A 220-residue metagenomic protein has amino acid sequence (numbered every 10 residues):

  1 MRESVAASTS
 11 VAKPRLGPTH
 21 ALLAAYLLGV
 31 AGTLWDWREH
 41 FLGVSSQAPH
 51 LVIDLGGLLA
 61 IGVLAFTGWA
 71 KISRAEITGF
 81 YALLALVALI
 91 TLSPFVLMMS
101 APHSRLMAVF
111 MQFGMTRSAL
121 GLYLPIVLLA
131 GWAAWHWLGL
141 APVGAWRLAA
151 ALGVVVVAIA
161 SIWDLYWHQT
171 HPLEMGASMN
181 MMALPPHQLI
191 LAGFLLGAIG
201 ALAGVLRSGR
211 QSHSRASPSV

Functional and structural regions predicted by a protein language model:
M1-K13, Q211-V220: Short, intrinsically disordered terminal tails adjacent to the first/last structured region
P14-Y26, I72-L86, P142-V155, S217-S219: Membrane-interfacial loop-to-transmembrane alpha-helix junctions, especially the N-terminal start
T19, R147-L148, A158, I162 (+3 more regions): An N-terminal structural lobe/cap that precedes and organizes the functional/catalytic core across diverse proteins
A24-Y26, G32, G56, L86-V87 (+6 more regions): Small-residue hotspots
Y26-L42, V63-L64, A85-H103, W132 (+2 more regions): Hydrophobic alpha-helical transmembrane segments and adjacent interfacial helices in integral membrane proteins
W35-L51, M99-R117, L165-Q188: Membrane-interface interhelical loops and short amphipathic "cap" helices that link adjacent transmembrane segments
I53-W69, A119-H136, Q188-V205: Hydrophobic cores of alpha-helical transmembrane segments in multi-pass inner/ER membrane proteins, independent
F66-I77, W132-A145, L206-S214: Cytoplasmic membrane-interface regions of multi-pass membrane proteins
